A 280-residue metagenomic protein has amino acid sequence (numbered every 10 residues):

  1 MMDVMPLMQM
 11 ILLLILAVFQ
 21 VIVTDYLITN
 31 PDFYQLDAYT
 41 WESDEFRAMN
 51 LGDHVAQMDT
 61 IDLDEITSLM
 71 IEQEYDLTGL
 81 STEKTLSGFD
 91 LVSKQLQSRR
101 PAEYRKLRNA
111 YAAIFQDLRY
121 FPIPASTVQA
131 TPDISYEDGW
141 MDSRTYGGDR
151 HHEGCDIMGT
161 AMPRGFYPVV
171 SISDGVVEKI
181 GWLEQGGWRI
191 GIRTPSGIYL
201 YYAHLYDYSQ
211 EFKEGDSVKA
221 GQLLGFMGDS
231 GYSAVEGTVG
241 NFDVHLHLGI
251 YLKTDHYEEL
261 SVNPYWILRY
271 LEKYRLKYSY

Functional and structural regions predicted by a protein language model:
M1-S98: Cationic-aromatic interfacial patches
T29, A38-N50, L77-W188, A220 (+1 more regions): Surface-exposed, glycine-biased beta-strand/turn segments
R150-M162, G191-I198, I250-L260: Small beta-barrel nucleic-acid-binding modules, principally OB-folds
C155-I157, K219-A220, G225-M227, H245-Y251: Active-site scaffold segments
M158, R193, A203-Y206, K219 (+2 more regions): Residue-level detector of conserved, well-ordered beta-strand and adjacent loop positions that form binding/recognition
V170-E211, V235-V244: Zn2+-dependent peptidoglycan hydrolase active-site motif and core
G175-V177, G215-S230: A structural signal for short beta-strand/turn segments enriched in small hydrophobics and glycine
V239-Y280: Acidic, glycine-rich catalytic/binding loops that coordinate metals and/or anionic ligands
